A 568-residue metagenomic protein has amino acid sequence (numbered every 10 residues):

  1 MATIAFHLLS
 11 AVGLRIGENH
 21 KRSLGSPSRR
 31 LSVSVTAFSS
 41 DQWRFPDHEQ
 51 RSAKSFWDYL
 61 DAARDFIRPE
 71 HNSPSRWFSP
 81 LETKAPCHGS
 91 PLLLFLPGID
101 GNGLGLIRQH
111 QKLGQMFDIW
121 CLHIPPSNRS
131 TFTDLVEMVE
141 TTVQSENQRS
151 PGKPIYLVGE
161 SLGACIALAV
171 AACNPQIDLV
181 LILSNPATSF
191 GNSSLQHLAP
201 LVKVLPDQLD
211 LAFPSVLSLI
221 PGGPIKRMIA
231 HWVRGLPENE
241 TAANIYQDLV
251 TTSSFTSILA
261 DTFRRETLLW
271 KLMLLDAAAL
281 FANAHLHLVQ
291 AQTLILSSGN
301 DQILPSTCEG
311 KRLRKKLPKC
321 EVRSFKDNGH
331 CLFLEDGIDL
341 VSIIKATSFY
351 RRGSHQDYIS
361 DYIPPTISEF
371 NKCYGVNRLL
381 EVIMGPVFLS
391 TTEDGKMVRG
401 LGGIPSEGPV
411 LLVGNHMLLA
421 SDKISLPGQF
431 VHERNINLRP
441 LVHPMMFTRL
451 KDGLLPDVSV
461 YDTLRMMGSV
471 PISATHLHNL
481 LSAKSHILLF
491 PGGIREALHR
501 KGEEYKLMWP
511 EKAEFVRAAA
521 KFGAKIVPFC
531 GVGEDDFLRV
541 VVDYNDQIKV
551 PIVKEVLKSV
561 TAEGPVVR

Functional and structural regions predicted by a protein language model:
M1-R30, V35-A37: N-terminal chloroplast transit peptides
A2, H7-V12, R44, H48-N72 (+2 more regions): Catalytic active-site module of serine/aspartate enzymes centered on a nucleophile-bearing elbow/loop
S10, I107, F117-V158, A172: Active-site loop/oxyanion-hole signature of alpha/beta-hydrolase fold enzymes
Q42, H48, K54-R129: Conserved HGGG/HGGXW glycine-rich cap/lid loop of the alpha/beta-hydrolase fold
A85-C87, T262-K315, E321-K326: Conserved serine/cysteine hydrolase catalytic core
G101, G299-L304, H330, L419: Acidic catalytic loop of the alpha/beta-hydrolase fold
A172, Q176-R227: Flexible "cap/lid" loop of the alpha/beta hydrolase fold
G408-L477, S482-A483, I494-P510, P551: Catalytic core of membrane glycerolipid acyltransferases/transacylases, capturing the structured, soluble-facing
